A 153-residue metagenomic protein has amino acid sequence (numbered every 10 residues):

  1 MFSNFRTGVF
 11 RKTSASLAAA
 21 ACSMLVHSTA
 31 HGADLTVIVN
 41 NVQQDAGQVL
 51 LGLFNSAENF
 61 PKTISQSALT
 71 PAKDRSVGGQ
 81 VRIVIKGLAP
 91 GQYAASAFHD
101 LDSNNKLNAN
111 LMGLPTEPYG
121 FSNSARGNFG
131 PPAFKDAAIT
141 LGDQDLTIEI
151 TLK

Functional and structural regions predicted by a protein language model:
F2-L17: Bacterial N-terminal signal peptides that target proteins for export
V26-G32: Sec/Tat signal peptide C-region and signal peptidase I cleavage site
L35-V42, L51, I150: A short, amphipathic beta-strand motif
N41, I85-L88: Short, flexible loop/turn segments at beta-strand junctions in immunoglobulin-like and fibronectin type III
Q44, V77, A89-P90: Surface-exposed loops/turns
G91-A97: A short tyrosine-centered beta-strand micro-motif
L101-A109: Acidic, glycine-anchored loop motifs typical of Ca2+
P118-K153: Extracellular beta-sheet/turn segments enriched in Thr/Pro/Gly and aliphatic residues
